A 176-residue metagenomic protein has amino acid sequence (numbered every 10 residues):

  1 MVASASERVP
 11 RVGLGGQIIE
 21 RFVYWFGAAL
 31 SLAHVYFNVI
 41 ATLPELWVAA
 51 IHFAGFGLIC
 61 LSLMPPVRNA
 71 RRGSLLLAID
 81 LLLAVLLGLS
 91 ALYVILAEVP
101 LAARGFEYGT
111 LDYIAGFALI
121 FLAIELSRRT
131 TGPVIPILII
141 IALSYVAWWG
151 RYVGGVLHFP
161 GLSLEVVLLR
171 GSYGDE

Functional and structural regions predicted by a protein language model:
M1-R104, Y113-F117: Conserved, well-structured core domains of diverse proteins
R71-L75, L101-E176: Hydrophobic transmembrane alpha-helices of multi-pass solute/ion transporters
